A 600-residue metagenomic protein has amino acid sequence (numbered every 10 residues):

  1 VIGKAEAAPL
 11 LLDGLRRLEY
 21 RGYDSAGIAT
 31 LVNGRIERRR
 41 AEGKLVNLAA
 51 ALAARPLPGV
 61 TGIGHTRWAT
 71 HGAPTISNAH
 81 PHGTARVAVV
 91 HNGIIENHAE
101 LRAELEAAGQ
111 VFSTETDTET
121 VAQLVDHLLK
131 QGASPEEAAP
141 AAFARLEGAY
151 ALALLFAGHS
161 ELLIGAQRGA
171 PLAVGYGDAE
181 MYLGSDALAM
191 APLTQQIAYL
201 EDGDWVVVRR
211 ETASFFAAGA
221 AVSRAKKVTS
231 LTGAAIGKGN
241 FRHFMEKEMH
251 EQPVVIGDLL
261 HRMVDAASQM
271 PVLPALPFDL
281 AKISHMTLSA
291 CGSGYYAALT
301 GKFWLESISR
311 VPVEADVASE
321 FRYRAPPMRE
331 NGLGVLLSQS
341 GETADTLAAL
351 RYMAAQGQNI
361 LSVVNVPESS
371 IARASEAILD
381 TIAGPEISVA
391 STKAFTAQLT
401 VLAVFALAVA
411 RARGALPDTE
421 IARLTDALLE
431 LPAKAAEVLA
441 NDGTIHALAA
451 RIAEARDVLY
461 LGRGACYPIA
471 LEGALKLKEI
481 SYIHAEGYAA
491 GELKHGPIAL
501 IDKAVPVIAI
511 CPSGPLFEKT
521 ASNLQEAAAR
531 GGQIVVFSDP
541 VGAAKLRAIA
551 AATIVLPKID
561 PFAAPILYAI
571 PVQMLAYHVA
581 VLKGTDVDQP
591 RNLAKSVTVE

Functional and structural regions predicted by a protein language model:
V1-K238, R242-H243, E251-H285, D418 (+4 more regions): Conserved short alpha-helical segments that host acidic/polar catalytic motifs at enzyme active sites
V60-S77, R262-F278, G301-L337, T343 (+1 more regions): Glycine-rich oxoanion-binding loops at beta->alpha junctions
P81, I164-G165, I197-A198, W205 (+12 more regions): Replace "in large, NTP-powered and nucleic-acid-processing enzymes" with "in large, NTP-powered factors and other
L146-E180, L448, A453-E479, A521: Acidic/histidine-rich
A173-Q195, S319-M353, E492-E526, I559-Q573 (+1 more regions): Glycine-rich, anion-gripping cofactor-binding loops and their flanking helix/strand elements in enzyme active sites
Q252-I256, L260-T287, Q356, A377-P506 (+1 more regions): Active-site phosphate/pyrophosphate-binding segments
A281-E430, I510-I554, L575: Glycine-rich phosphate-binding loops that contact phosphosugars or nucleotide phosphates
Q533, L546, I559-E600: Generic C-terminus detector
